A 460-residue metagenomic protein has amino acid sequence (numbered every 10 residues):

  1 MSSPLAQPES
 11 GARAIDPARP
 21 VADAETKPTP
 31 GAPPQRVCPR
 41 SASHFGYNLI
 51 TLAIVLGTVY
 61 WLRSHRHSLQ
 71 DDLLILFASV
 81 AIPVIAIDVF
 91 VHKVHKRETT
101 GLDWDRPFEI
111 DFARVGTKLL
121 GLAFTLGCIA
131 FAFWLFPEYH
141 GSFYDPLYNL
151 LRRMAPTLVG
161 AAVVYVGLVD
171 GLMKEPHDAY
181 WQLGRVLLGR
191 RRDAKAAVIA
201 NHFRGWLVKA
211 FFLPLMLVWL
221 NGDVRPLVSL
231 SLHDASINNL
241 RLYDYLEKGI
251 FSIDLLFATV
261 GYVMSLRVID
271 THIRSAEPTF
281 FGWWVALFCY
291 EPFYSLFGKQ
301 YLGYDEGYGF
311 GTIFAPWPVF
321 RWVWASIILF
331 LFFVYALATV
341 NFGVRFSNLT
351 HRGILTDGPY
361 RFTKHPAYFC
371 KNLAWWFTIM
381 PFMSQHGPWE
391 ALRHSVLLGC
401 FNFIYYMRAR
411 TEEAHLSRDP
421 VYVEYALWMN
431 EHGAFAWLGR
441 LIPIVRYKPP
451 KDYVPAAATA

Functional and structural regions predicted by a protein language model:
M1-R19: N-terminal acidic, proline/glycine-rich, low-complexity intrinsically disordered segments
D23-G353, F377-A460: Membrane-anchoring alpha-helices and their flanking helix-loop junctions
R352-Y360, F369: Alpha-helical membrane-protein architecture signal
H365: Short, conserved phosphate/pyrophosphate- and ester-handling motifs at nucleotide-, phospho-/glycolipid
